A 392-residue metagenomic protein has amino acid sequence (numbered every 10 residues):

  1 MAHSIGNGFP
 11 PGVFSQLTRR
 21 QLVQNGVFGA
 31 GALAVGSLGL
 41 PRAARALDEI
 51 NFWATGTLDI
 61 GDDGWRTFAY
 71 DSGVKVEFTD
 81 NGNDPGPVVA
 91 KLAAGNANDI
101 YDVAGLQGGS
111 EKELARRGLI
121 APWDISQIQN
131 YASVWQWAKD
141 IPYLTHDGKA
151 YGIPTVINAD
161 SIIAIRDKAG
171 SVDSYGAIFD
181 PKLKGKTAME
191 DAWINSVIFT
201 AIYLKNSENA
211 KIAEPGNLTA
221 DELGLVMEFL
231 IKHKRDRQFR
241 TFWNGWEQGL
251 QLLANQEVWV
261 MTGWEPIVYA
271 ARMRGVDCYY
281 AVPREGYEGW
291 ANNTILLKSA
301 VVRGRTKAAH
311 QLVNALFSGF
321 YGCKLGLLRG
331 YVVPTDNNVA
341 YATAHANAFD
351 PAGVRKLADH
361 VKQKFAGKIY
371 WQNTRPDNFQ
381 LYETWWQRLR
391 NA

Functional and structural regions predicted by a protein language model:
M1-Q21: N-terminal secretory signal peptides
T18-V35: N-terminal export leaders
L47-E113: Early extracytoplasmic/lumenal segment of secretory-pathway proteins
L58-D62, G105-E111, A115-Q248: Extracytoplasmic ligand-binding site segments that recognize negatively charged/polar headgroups
S161-K168, I202-Y203, A291-R305, K324-L327: A bilobed periplasmic-binding-protein/Venus flytrap-type ligand-binding module shared by bacterial periplasmic
L223-H233, R274-K298: Periplasmic-binding protein-like
L296-A366: Mature extracytoplasmic/periplasmic domains
D359-A392: Conserved C-terminal helix/tail region of periplasmic/extracytoplasmic solute-binding proteins
